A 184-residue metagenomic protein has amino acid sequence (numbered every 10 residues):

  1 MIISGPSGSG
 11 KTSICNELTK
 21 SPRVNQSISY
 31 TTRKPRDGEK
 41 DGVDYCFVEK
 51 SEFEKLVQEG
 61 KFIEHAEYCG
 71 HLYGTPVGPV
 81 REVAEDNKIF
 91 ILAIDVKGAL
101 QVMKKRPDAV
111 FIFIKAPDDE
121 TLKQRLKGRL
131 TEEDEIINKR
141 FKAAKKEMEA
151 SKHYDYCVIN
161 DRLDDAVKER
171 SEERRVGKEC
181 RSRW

Functional and structural regions predicted by a protein language model:
I3: Hydrophobic anchor at the beta1->P-loop junction of P-loop NTPases
P6: P-loop (Walker A) phosphate-binding loop of NTP-binding proteins
S9: ATP-binding Walker
T12: Walker A/P-loop
T19-I28: Post-Walker A helix-loop "phosphate-sensing" segment adjacent to the P-loop in P-loop NTPases
T31-F90, V96-L100: ATP-dependent small-molecule kinase phosphotransfer cores that center on conserved nucleotide phosphate-binding segments
F90-D95, K104-G128: Conserved phosphate-donor/acceptor-positioning beta-strand/loop module used by diverse small-molecule
E173-C180: Conserved small/polar residues in nucleotide/adenosyl-binding loops
